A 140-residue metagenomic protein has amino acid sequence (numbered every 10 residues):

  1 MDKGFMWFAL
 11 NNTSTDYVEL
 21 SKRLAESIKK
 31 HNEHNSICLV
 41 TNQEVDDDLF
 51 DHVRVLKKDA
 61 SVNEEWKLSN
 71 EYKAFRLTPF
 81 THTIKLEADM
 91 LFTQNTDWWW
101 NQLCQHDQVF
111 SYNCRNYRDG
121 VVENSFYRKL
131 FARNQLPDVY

Functional and structural regions predicted by a protein language model:
M1-Y140: Glycosyltransferase catalytic domains, chiefly GT-A lineage
